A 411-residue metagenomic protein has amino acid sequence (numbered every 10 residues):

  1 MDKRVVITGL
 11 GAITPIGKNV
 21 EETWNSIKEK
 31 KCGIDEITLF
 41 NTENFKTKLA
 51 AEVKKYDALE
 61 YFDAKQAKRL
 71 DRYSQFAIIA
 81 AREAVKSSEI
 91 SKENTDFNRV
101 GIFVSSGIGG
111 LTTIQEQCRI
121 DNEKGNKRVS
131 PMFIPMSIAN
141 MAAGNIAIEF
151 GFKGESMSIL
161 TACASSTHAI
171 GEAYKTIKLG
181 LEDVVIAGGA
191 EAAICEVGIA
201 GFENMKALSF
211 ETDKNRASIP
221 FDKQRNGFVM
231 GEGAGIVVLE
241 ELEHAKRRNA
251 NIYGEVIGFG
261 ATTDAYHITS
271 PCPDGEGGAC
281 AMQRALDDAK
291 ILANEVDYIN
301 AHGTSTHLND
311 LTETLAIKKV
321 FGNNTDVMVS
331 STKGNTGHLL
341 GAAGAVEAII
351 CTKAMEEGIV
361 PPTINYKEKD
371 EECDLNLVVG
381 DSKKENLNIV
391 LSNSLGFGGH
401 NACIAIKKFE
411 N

Functional and structural regions predicted by a protein language model:
M1-Q66, E243-Y253, I349-T363, K407-N411: ACP-dependent fatty acid/polyketide chain-elongation machinery
R4-T8, K31-D35, D213-A289, Y298 (+1 more regions): Condensing-enzyme catalytic core mediating Claisen C-C bond formation in acyl metabolism
I7, K28-T161, A190-G201, A293-N309: Conserved beta-ketoacyl condensing-enzyme motif
E21-K28, T112-N126, T176-L179, I199-T212 (+4 more regions): A glycine- and small-aliphatic-rich helix-loop capping segment at beta-alpha/alpha-beta transitions that lines
T38, L181-N226, F259-P273, G303-D310 (+1 more regions): Acyl-CoA/ACP chain-elongation machinery
A77-I90, A139-A143, A147-E191, V229-A250 (+2 more regions): Active-site-proximal alpha-helical scaffold in enzymes
A84-D96, A245-A250, M282-Y298, V320-N323: Phosphate/pyrophosphate-binding loops at sites that engage ATP/ADP/AMP, CoA/4′-phosphopantetheine, polyphosphate
K124-S130, H168-G171, K175, E191-R247 (+2 more regions): Glycine-/small-residue-rich "gating" segment that lines the acyl/pantetheine channel and substrate pocket
